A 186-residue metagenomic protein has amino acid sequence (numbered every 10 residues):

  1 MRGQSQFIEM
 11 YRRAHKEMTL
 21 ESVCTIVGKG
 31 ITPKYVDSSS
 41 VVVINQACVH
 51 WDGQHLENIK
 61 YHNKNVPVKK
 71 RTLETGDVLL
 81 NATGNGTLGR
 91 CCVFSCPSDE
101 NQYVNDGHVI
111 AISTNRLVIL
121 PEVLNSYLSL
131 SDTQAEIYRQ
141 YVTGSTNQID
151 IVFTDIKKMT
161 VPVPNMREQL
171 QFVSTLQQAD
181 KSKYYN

Functional and structural regions predicted by a protein language model:
M1-I31, K158, P162-N186: Non-catalytic DNA-recognition/assembly elements of restriction-modification systems
M18-P33, A47-V78: Sequence-specific dsDNA recognition surfaces
I31-T32, N101-I110, V142-L170: A short glycine-rich beta-alpha junction/loop motif
P33-S40, R139-Y141: Short coil/turn segments at secondary-structure boundaries
N45, K70-S129, V152: A short beta-sheet element
S126-Y127, D132-T133, Y141: Short, positively charged
